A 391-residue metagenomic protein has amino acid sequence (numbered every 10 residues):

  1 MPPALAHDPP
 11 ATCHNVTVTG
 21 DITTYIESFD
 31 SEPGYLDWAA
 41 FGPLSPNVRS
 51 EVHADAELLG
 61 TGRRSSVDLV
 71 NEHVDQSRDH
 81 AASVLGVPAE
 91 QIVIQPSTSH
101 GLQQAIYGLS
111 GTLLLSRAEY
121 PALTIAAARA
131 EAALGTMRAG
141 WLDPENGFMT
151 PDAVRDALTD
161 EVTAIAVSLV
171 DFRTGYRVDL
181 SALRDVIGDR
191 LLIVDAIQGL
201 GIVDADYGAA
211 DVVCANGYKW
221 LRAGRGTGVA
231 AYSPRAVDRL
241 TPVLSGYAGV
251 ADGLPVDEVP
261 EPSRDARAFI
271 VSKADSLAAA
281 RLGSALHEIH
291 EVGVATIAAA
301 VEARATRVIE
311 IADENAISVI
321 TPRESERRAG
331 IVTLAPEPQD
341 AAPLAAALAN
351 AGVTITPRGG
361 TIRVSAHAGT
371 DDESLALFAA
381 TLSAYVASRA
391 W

Functional and structural regions predicted by a protein language model:
P2-W391: Pyridoxal 5′-phosphate
